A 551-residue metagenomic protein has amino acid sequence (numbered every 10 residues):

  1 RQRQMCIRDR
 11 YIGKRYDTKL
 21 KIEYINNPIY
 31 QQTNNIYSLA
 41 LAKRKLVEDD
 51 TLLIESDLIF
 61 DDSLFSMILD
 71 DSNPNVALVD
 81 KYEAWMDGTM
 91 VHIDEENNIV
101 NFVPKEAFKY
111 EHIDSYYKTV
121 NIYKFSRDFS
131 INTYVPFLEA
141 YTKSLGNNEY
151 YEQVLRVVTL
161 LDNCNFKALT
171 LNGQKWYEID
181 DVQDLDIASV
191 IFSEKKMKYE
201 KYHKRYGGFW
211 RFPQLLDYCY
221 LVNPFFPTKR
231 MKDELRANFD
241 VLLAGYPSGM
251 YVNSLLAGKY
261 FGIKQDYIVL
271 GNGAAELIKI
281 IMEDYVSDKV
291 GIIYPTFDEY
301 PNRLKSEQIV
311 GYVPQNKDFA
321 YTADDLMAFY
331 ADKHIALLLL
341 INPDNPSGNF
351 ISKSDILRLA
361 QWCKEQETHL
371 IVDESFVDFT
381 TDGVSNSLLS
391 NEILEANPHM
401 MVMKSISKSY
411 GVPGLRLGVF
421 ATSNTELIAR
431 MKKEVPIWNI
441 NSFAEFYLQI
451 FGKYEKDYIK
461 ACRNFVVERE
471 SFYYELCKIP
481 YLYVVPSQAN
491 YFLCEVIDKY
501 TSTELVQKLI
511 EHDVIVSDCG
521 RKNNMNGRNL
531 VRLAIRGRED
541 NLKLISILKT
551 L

Functional and structural regions predicted by a protein language model:
Q2-I7: Short, small-residue-biased leader/transition segments that mark boundaries at the very start of proteins
K19-T89: Conserved beta-loop-beta/alpha segment of the NTase-like Rossmann-fold superfamily that binds/positions NTPs
D61-L145: Conserved core of the sugar-phosphate nucleotidyltransferase
M67-D71, Y321-K333, P346-S409: Active-site pre-lysine segment of PLP-dependent enzymes
T119, P227-R230, G249, H399-K478 (+1 more regions): PLP-dependent aminotransferase class I/II
V190-G245, K333: N-terminal "arm"/small-domain region of PLP-dependent enzymes with the aminotransferase-like
P227, E511-H512, N524-L551: PLP-dependent enzyme catalytic core of the Aspartate aminotransferase-like
V466, I479-H512, I535: Conserved PLP-binding catalytic core of the aspartate aminotransferase-like
